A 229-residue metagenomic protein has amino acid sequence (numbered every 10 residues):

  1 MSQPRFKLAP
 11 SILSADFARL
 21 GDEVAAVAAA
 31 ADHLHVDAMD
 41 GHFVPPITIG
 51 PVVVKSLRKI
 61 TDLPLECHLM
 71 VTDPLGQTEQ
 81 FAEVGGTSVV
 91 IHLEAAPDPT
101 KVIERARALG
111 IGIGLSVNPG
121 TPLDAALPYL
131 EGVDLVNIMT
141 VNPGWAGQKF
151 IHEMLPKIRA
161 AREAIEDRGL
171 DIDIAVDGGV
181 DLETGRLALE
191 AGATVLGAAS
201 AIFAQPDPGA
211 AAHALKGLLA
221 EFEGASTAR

Functional and structural regions predicted by a protein language model:
M1-S14, G21-D22, E223-R229: N-terminal amphipathic alpha-helix/helix-capping segment at the start of soluble metabolic enzymes
K7-S11, L34-V36, L57, L65-L69 (+5 more regions): Hydrophobic faces of well-ordered beta-strands that scaffold small-molecule active sites in alpha/beta enzyme cores
D16-R19, A31, I60, G76-Q77 (+1 more regions): Conserved anion-binding
L20, V27, D37, F81 (+6 more regions): Conserved, mostly hydrophobic/aromatic
V24, L75-E83, T121-G132, V180-L196: Catalytic cores of alpha/beta
L34-P51, V141-K149, S200: Glycine-rich, proline-tolerant flexible connector loops at the mouths of alpha/beta enzymes
H42-P74, T78, G185-I202: A short alpha/beta connector and helix-capping loop motif
L189, F203-R229: C-terminal helical cap(s) of enzyme catalytic domains, especially alpha/beta-barrels
